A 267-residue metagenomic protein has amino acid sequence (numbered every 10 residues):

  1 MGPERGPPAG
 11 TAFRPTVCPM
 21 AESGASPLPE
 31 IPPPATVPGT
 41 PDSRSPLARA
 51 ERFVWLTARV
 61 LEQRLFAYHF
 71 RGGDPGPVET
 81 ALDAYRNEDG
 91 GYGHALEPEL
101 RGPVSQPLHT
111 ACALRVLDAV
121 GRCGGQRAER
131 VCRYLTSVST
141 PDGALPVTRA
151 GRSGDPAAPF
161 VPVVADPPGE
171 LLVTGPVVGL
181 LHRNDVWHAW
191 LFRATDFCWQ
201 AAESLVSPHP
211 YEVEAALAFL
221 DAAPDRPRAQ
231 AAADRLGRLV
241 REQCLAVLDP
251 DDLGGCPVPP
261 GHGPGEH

Functional and structural regions predicted by a protein language model:
P15, M20-H267: Preference for long, amphipathic alpha-helical scaffolds in soluble/luminal domains and all-alpha bundles
